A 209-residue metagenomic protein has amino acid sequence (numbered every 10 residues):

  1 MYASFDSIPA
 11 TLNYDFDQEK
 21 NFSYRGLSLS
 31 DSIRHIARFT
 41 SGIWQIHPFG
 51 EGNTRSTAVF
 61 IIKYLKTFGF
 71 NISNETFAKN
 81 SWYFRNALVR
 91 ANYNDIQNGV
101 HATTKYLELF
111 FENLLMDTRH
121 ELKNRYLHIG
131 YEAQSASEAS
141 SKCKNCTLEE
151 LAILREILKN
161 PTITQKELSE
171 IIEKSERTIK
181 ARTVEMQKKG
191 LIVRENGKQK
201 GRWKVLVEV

Functional and structural regions predicted by a protein language model:
M1-V209: FIC/Doc superfamily catalytic core
